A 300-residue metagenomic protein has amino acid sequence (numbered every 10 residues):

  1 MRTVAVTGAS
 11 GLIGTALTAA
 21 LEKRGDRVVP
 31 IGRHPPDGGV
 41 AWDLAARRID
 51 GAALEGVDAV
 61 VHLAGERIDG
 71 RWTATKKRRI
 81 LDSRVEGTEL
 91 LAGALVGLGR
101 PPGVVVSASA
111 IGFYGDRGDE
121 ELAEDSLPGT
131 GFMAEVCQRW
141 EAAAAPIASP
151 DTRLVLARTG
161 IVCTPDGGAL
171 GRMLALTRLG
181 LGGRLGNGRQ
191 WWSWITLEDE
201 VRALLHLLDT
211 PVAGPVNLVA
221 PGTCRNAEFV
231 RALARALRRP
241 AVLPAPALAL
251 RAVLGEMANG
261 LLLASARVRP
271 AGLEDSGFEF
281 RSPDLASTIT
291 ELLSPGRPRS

Functional and structural regions predicted by a protein language model:
T3-K23: N-terminal Rossmann NAD(P)H-binding glycine-rich loop of SDR-like oxidoreductase domains
P36-D37, W42-L90: NAD(P)H-binding glycine-rich loop region in Rossmannoid oxidoreductase-like domains and their noncatalytic homologs
E89-G131: Conserved Rossmann-fold NAD(P)-dependent oxidoreductase catalytic core, especially the SDR/UDP-sugar
S109, A142-P165: Conserved beta-loop-beta element that borders a ligand/cofactor-binding pocket
Q138, P150-D151, C163-R172, H206-V216 (+1 more regions): Glycine/proline-rich active-site loop of Rossmann-fold NAD(P)-dependent oxidoreductases
L174-G182, Q190-C224: Alpha-helical substrate-binding/gating segment
D209-E256, T290-S300: Mid/C-terminal beta-alpha module of Rossmann-like enzyme folds, strongest in SDR-family dehydrogenases/epimerases
G260-S300: C-terminal amphipathic/interface module of NAD(P)-dependent oxidoreductases and related NAD-binding regulators
